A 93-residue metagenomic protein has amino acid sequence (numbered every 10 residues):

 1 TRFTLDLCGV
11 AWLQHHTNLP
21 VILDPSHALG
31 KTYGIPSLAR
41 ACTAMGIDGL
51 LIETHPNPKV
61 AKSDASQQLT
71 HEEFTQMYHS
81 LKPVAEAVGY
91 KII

Functional and structural regions predicted by a protein language model:
T1-P56: Catalytic alpha/beta core domains of metabolic enzymes, predominantly
A11, K91-I93: Conserved, charge-rich beta-strand/loop surface module that forms ligand/interface-binding patches within domains
N57-Y90: C-terminal helical cap(s) of enzyme catalytic domains, especially alpha/beta-barrels
